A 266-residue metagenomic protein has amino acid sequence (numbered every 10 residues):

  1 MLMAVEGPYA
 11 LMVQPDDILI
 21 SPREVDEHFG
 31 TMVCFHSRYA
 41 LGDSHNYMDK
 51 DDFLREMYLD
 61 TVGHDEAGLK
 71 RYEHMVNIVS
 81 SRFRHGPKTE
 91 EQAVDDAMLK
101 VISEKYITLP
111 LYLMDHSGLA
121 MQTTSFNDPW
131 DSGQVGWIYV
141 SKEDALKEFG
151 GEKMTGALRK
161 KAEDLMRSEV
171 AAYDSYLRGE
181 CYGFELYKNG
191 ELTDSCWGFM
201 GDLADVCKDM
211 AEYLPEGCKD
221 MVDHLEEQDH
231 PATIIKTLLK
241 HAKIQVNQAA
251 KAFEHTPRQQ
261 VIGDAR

Functional and structural regions predicted by a protein language model:
M1-R266: Acidic interaction surfaces
